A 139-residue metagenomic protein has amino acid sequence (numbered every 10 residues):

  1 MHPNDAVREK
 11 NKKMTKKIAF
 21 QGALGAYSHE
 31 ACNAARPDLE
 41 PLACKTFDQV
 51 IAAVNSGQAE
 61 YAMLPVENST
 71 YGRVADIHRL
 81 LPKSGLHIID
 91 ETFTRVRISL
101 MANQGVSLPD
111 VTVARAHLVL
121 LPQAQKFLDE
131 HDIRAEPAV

Functional and structural regions predicted by a protein language model:
M1-V139: Domain-level signature for soluble enzymes in the chorismate/prephenate branch of the shikimate pathway
